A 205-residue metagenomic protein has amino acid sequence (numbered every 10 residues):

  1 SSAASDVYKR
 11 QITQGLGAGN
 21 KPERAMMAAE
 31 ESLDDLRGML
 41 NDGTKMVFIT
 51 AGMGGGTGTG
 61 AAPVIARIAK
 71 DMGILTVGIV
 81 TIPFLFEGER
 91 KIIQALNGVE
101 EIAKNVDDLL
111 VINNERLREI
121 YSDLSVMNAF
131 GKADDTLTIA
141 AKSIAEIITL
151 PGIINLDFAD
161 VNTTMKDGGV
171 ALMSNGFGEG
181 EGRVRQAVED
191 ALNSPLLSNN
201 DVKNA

Functional and structural regions predicted by a protein language model:
S1-A205: Tubulin/FtsZ superfamily GTPase core signature
